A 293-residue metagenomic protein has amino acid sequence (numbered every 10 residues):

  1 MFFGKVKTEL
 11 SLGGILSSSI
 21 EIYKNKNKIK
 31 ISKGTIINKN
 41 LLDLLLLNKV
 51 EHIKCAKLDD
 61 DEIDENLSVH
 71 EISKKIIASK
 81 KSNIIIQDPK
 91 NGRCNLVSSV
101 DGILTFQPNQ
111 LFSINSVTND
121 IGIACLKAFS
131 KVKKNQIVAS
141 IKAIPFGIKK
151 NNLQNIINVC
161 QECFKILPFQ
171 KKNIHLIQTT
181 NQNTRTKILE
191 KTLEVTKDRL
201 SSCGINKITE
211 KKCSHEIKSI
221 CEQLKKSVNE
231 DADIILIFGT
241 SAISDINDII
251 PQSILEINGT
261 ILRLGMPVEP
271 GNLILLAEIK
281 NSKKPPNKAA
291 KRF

Functional and structural regions predicted by a protein language model:
M1-I22, T35-I36: N-terminal basic/disordered segments at the start of proteins
F3-G4, L10, I29, D60-N95 (+2 more regions): Flexible glycine/proline-rich
E9, G13, Y23, I86-P89 (+5 more regions): Solvent-exposed alpha-helices and their adjacent loops that cap or buttress functional pockets in soluble metabolic
D59-F169: Extended, charged alpha/beta regions that create polyanion-binding interfaces
K134, P145-I234: Phosphate-binding glycine-rich loops and their immediate beta-loop-alpha structural context
N181, I208-F293: Short glycine/threonine-rich loop/turn motifs
